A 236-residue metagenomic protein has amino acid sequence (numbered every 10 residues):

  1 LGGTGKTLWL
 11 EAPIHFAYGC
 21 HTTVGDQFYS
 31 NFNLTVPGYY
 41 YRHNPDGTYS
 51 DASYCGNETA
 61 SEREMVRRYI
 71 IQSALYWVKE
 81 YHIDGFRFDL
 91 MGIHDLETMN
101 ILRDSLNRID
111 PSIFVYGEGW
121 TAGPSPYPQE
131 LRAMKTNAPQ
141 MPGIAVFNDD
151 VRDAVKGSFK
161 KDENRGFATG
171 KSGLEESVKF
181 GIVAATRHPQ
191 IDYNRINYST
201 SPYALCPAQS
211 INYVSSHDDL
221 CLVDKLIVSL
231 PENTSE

Functional and structural regions predicted by a protein language model:
L1-Y81, M99-D110, F114: Substrate-binding/active-site clefts of carbohydrate-active enzymes
P13, A17, M91, E118-W120 (+1 more regions): Active-site-proximal beta-strand/loop segments in catalytic clefts of secreted hydrolases
C20, H94, G123: Feature marks short, surface-exposed loop/turn motifs that line or immediately flank catalytic pockets and channel
N57-S61, F86, N233: Short coil/turn segments at secondary-structure junctions
S61-M65, L90, E236: Short, surface-exposed alpha-helical recognition segments that flank or form part of ligand/macromolecule-binding
G85-M91: Short catalytic-loop micro-motif centered on adjacent basic/acidic residues
M91-E97: Acidic-and-aromatic substrate-binding clefts and catalytic sites of carbohydrate-active enzymes
R103-D104, S112-E236: Conserved alpha/beta catalytic core and glycan-binding cleft of carbohydrate-active enzymes
